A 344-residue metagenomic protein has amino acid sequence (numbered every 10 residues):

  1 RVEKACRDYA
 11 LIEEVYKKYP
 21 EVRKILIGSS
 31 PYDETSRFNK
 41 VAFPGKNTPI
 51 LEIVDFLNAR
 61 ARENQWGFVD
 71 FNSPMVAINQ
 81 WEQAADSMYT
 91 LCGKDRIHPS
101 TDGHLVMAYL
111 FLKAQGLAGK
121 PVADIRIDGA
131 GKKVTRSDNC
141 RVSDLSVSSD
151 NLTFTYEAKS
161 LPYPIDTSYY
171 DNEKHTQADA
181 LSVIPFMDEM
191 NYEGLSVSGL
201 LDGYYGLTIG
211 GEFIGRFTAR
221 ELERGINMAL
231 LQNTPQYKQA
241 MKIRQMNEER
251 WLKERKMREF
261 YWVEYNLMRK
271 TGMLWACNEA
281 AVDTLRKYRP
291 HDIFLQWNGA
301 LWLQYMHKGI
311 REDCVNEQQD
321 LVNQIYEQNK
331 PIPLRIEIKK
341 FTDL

Functional and structural regions predicted by a protein language model:
R1-L344: Alpha-helical cap/lid subdomain in secreted, periplasmic, or secretory-pathway luminal O-acyl-processing enzymes
